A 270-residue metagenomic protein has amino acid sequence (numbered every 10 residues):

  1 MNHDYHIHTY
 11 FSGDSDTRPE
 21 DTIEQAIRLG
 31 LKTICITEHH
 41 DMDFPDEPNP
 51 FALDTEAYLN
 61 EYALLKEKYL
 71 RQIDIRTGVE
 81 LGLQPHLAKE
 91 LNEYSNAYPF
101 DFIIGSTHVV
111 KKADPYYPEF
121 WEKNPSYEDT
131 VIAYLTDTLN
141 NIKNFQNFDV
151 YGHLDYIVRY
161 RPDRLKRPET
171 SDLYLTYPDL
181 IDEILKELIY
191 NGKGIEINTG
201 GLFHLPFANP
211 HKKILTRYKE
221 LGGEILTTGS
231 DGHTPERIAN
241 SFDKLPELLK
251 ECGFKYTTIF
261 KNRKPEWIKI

Functional and structural regions predicted by a protein language model:
M1-P85, Y94-A97, Y160, R164-L175 (+2 more regions): An N-terminally biased module of ancient metal coordination in phosphate/nucleic-acid-related enzymes
M1-T9, P19, K111, V158 (+1 more regions): Charged catalytic cores and adjacent phosphate/nucleic-acid-binding surfaces used for phosphate/nucleic-acid chemistry
H3-I7, I34-I36, I75-V79, I103-G105 (+3 more regions): Hydrophobic faces of well-ordered beta-strands that scaffold small-molecule active sites in alpha/beta enzyme cores
D16, M42, Y98, F102-L188 (+2 more regions): Divalent metal-binding pocket/active-site signature
E38-D43, L70-D74, K111-Y117, D137-K143 (+3 more regions): Low-complexity, flexible helical/coil segments
D54-E67, D74-R76, E90-P99, S126-V150 (+3 more regions): Histidine/acidic residue-rich metal-binding segments in metalloenzymes
H86-E90, D114-Y117: Short, conserved acidic/polar surface loops in the N-terminal third of protein domains
E93-Y94, Y117-F120, I270: Short, surface-exposed amphipathic charged segments that create phosphate/polyanion-binding patches used for binding
